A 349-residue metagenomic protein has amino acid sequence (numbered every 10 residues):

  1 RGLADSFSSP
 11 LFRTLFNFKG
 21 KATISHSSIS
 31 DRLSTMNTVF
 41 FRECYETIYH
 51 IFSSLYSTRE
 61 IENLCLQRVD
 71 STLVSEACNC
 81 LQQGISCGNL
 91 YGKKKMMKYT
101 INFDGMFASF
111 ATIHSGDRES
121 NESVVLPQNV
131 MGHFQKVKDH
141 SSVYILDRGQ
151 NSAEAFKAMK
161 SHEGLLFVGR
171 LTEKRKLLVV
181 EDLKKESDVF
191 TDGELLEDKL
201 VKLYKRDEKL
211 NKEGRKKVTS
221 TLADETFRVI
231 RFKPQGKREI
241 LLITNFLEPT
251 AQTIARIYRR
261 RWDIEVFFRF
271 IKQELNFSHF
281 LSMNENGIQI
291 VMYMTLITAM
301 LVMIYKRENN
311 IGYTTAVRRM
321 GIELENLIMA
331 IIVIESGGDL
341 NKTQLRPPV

Functional and structural regions predicted by a protein language model:
R1-D5, S34, C44, N63 (+1 more regions): Single, function-defining residue in the core of a domain
G2-G20: DNA-recognition alpha helix
L11, S75, R175: Feature marks short, surface-exposed loop/turn motifs that line or immediately flank catalytic pockets and channel
F16-T38: Major-groove recognition helix of helix-turn-helix-like DNA-binding domains
N17-A22, S54-I61, Q67, L90-G92 (+2 more regions): Short, charge-rich binding segments
S28-I29, L73, Q150, F268: Short hydrophobic/aromatic residue motifs in ordered secondary structure
S30-G105: Active-site-proximal, Lys/Arg-enriched surface segment that forms a nucleic-acid-binding/basic interface patch
